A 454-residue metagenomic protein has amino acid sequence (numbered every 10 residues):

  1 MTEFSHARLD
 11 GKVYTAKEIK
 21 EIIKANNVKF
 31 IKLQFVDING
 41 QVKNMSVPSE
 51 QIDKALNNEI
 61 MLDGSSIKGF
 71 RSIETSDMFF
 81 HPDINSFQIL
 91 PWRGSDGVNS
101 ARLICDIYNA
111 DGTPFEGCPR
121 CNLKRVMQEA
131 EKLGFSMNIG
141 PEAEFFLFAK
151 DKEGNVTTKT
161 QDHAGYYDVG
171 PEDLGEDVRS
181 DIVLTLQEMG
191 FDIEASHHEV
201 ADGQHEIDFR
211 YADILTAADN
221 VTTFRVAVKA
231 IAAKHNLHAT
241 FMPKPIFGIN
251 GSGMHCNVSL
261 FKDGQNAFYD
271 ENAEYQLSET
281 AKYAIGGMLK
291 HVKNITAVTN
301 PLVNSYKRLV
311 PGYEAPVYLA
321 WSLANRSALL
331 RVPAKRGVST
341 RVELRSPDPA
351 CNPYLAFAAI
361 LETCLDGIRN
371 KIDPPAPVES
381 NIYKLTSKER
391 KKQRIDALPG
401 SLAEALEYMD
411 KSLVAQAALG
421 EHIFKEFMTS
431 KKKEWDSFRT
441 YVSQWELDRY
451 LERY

Functional and structural regions predicted by a protein language model:
T2-Y454: Glycine-rich, acidic/polar active-site loops that bind/position phosphate-bearing ligands
